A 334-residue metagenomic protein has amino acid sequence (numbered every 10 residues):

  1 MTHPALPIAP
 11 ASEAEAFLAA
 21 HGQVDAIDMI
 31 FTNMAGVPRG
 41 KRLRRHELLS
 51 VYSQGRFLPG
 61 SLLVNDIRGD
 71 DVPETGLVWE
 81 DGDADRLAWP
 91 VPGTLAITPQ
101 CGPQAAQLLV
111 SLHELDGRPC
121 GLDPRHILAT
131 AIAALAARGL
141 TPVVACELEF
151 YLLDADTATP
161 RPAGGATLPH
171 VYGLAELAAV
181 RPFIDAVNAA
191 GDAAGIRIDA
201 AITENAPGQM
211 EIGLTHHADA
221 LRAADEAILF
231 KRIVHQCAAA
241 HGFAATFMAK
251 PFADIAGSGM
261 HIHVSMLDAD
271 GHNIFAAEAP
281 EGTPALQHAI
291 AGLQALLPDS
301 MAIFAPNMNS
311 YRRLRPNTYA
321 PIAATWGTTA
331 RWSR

Functional and structural regions predicted by a protein language model:
M1-T203, R222, E226: ATP/Mg2+-dependent ligation/transfer catalytic cores
N33, N65, N188, N205 (+3 more regions): Detector for Asparagine
A106-L108, D199-D219, E226-Q236: Long hydrophobic alpha-helices with heptad-repeat/coiled-coil character
V143-D154, P160-A163, A194-L214, A245-I262 (+1 more regions): Core alpha/beta catalytic barrel or barrel-like domain that forms the active/cofactor pocket in diverse metabolic
G213-R222, F230, H235, A239-R334: Loop-rich catalytic cores of soluble enzymes, especially ATP-dependent carboxylate-amine ligases and other
